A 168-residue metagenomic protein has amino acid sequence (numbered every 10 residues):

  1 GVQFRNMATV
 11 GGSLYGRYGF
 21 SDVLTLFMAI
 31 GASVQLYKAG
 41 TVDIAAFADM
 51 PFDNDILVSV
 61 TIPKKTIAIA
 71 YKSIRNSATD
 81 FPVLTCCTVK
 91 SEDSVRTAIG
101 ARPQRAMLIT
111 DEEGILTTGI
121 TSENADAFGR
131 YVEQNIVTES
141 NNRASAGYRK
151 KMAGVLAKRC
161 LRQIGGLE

Functional and structural regions predicted by a protein language model:
G1-E168: C-terminal structural segment of proteins
